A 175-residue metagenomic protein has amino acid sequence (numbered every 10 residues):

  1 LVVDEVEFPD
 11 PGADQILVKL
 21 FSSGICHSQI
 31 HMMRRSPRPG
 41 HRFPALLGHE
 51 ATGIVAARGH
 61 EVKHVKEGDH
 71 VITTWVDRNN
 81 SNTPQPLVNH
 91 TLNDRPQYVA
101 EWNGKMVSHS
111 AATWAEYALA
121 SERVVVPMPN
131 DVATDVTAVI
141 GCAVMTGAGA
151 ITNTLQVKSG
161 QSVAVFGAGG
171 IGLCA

Functional and structural regions predicted by a protein language model:
L1-V3, S36-P37, S108-H109, M145-A148: Short gly/ser/thr-rich secondary-structure transition/capping motifs
V3-E5, T52-I54, Y117-L119, V125: Conserved hydrophobic/aromatic beta-strand scaffold that supports enzyme active sites
E7-S23, S36-P86, P129-D131: Glycine-rich beta-strand-centered segment in the early N-terminal region that forms part of a ligand/cofactor-binding
S28-R34: Cytochrome P450 core scaffold surrounding the K-helix E-X-X-R motif and the conserved "meander" helix-loop region
D69-H70, Y117, S162: Residue-level marker of beta-strand positions
T74-Y117, E122-R123: Cysteine-cluster motifs in flexible loop/terminal segments that predominantly coordinate metals
R123-V124, P129-A175: Mid-domain Rossmann-like dinucleotide-binding core that forms the NAD(H)/NADP(H) cofactor-binding site
